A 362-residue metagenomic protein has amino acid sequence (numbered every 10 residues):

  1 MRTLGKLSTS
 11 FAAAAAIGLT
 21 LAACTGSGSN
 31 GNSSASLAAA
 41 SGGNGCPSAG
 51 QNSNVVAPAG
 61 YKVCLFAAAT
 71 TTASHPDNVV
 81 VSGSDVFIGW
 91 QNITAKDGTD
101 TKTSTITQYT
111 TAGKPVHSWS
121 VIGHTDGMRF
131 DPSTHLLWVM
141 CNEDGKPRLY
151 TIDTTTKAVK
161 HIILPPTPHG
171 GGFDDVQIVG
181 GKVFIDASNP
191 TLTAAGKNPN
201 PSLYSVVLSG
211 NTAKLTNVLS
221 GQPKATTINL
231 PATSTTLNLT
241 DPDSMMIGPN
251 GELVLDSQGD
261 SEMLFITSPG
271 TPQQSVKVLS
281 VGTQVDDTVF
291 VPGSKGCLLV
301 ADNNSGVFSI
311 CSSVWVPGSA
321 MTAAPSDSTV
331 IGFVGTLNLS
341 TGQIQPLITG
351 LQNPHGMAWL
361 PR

Functional and structural regions predicted by a protein language model:
T20-A23: C-terminal motif of bacterial Sec signal peptides marking the signal peptidase cleavage site
T25-G28: Bacterial signal peptide processing site
A39-Y61: Blade/loop signatures of beta-propeller domains
G50, C64-A68, V116-V121, V159-P166 (+4 more regions): Beta-propeller fold detector
T71-D85, T103, W119-L136, P166-P190 (+4 more regions): Beta-rich, blade/repeat-based domains predominating in secreted/periplasmic proteins but also intracellular
N92-D97, E143-K146, N189-A194, D260-E262 (+2 more regions): Short glycine/acidic-enriched loop and turn motifs that connect beta-strands
K102-T107, R148-Y150, P201-Y204, E262-F265 (+1 more regions): A short loop-to-beta-strand structural motif that recurs across blades of beta-propeller domains
Y109-K114, I152-K157, V207-N211, T267-P272 (+2 more regions): Short loop/turn segments that connect beta-strands within beta-propeller blades
